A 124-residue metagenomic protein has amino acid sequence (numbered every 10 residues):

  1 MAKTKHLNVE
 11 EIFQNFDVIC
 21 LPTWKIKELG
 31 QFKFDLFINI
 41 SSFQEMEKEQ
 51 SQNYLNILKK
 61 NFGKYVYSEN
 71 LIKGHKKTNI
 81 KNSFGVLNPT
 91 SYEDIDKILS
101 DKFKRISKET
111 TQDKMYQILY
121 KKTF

Functional and structural regions predicted by a protein language model:
M1-G30: S-adenosyl-L-methionine
T23-I26, G30-K33, V86-F124: Rossmann-like AdoMet/SAM-dependent catalytic core
Q31-F32, I57-F62: Short, conserved loop/helix-junction motifs that constitute active-site signature segments in enzyme catalytic cores
I38: A conserved beta-strand element that flanks and buttresses the S-adenosyl-L-methionine
S42: Hydrophobic adenine-recognition pocket in adenosine-nucleotide-binding enzymes
E45-L58: A short, conserved alpha-helix within the catalytic core of class I
F62-G74: Conserved beta-strand signature within the Rossmann-like core of class I S-adenosyl-L-methionine
H75-N88: Short, flexible/disordered intra-domain loops and linkers
